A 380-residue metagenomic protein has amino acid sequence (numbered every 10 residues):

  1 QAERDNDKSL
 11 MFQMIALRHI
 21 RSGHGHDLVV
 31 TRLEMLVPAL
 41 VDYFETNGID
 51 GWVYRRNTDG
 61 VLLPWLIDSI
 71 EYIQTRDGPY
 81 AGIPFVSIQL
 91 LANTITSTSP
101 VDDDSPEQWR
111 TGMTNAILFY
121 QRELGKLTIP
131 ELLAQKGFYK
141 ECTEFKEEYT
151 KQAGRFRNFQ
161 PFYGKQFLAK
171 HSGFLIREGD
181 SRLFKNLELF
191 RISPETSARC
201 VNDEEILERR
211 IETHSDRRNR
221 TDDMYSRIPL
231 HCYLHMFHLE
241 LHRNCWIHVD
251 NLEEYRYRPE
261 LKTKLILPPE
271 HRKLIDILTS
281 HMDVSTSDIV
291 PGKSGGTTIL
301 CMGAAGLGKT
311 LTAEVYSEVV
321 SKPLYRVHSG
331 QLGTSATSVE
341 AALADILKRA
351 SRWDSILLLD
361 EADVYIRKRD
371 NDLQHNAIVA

Functional and structural regions predicted by a protein language model:
Q1-S285, G333: AAA+ P-loop ATPase mechanoenzymes
L261, I266-A380: Walker A/P-loop NTP-binding motif of AAA+ ATPase domains
